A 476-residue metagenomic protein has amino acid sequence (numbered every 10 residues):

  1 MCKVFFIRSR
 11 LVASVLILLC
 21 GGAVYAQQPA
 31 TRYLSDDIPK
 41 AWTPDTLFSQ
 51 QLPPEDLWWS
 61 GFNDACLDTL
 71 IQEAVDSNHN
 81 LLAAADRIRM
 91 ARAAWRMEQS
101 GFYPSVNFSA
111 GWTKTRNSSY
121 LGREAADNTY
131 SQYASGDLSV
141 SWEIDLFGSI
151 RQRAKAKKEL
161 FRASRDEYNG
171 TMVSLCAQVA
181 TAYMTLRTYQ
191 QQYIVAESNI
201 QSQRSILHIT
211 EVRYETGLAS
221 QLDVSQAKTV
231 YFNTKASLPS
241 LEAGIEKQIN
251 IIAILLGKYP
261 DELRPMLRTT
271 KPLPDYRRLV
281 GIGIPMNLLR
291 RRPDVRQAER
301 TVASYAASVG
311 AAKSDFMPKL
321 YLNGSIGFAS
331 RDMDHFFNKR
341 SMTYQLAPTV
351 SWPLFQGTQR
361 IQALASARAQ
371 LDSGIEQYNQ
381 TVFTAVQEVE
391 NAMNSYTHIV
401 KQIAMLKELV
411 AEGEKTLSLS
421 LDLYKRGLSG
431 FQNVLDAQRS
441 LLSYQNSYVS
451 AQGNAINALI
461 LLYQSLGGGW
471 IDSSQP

Functional and structural regions predicted by a protein language model:
C2-D76, K158, E242-R290, D332 (+1 more regions): Terminal intrinsically disordered/low-complexity segments used for targeting and assembly
D64, S77-N80, E143, Q190 (+3 more regions): Short loop-to-helix capping motifs
A65-W95: Mid-chain, structured segments of secreted extracytoplasmic proteins
L82, F102-D127, S141-G170, E262 (+4 more regions): Small/polar (Gly/Ser/Thr/Ala-rich) solvent-exposed segments that form structured loops/beta-strands/short helices used
A83-E98, T171, A177-S198, S205 (+7 more regions): Amphipathic alpha-helical coiled-coil segments
Q132-V140, I284, Y344-V350: Hydrophobic, lipid-facing positions within transmembrane beta-strands of outer-membrane proteins
I150, E159, R165-I284, S395 (+2 more regions): Periplasmic alpha-helical coiled-coil/stalk elements that build and connect Gram-negative outer-membrane
